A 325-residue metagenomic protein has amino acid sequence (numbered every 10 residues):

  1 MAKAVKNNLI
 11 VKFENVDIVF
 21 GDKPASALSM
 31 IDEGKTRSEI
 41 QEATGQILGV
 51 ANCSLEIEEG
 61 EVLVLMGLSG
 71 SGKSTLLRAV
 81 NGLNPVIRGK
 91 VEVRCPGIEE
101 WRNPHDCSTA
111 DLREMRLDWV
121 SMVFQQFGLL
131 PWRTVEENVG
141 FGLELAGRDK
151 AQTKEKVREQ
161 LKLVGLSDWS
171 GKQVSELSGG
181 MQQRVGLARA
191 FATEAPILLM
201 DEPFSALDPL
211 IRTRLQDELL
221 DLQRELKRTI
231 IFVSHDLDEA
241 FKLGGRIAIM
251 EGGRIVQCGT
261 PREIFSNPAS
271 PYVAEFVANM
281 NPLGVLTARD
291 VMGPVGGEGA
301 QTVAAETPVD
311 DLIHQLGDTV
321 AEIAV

Functional and structural regions predicted by a protein language model:
M30-E39, R94-N103, G140, E144-G147 (+1 more regions): Conserved ABC ATPase "signature" region
I40-T44, E99-S121, P268: ABC ATPase NBD coupling module
N81: Helix-to-loop junction immediately C-terminal to a conserved catalytic motif
Q173-L177, M181-Q183: Conserved ABC ATPase signature
A192-P196: A short, proline-enriched helix->beta-strand linker immediately N-terminal to the Walker B motif in ABC-type P-loop
C258-G259, N267: ABC ATPase "signature
